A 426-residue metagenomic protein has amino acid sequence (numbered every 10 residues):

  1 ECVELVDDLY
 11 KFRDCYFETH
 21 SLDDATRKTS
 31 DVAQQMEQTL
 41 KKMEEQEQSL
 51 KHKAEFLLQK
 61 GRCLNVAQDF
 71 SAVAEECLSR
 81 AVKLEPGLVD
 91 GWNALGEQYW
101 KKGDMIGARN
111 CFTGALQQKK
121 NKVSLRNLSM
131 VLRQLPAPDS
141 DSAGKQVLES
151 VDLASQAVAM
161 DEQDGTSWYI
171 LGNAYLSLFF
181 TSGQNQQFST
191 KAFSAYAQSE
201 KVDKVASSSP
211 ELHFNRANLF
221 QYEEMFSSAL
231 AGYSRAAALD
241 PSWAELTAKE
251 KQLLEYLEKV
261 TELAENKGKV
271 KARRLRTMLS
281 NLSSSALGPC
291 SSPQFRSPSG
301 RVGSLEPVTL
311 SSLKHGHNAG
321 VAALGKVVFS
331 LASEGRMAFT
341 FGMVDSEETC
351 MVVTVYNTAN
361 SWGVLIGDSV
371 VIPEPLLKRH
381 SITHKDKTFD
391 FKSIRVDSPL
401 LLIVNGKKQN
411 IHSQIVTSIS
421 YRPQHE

Functional and structural regions predicted by a protein language model:
E45-Q48, R80-K83, T113-Q117, D152-A159 (+2 more regions): Conserved structural position within tetratricopeptide repeats
K53, L88, N121-K122, D164 (+2 more regions): Residue-level recognition of tetratricopeptide repeat
F56, G91, S124-L125, S167 (+2 more regions): TPR alpha-solenoid repeat register
Q68-D69, G103, P136, K145 (+1 more regions): Residue-level detector of the short coil/turn that links helix A to helix B within each tetratricopeptide repeat
N318, V328-N357: OB-fold (S1/OB) nucleic-acid-binding surfaces
N357-P373: Short nucleic-acid-contacting surface segments enriched for D/E, G, S/T with interspersed K/R
